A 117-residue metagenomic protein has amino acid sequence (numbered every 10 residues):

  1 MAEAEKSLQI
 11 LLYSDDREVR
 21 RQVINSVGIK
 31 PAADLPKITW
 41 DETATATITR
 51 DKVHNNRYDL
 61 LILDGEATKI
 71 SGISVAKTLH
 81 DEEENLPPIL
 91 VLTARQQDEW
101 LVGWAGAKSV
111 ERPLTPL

Functional and structural regions predicted by a protein language model:
S7-G28, L61: Conserved acidic segment of CheY-like receiver
D15, E42, V91-Q96: Conserved active-site segment of CheY-like receiver
D34-A44: Short hydrophobic/Thr-rich beta-strand motif most characteristic of the beta2 strand and flanking loop of CheY-like
E42-L60: Acidic, metal-coordinating helix/loop segments flanking the phosphotransfer/catalytic sites of two-component signaling
T43-A44, S109-P113: Short acidic-hydrophobic, aromatic-tinged amphipathic segments that line or gate anion-handling sites
R57-D59, E83-P88: His-Asp phosphorelay/catalytic-motif detector in bacterial-type signaling
D59-H80: Conserved phosphotransfer microenvironments
T93-E111: Alpha4 helix (beta4-alpha4-beta5 surface) of REC/receiver domains from two-component response regulators
